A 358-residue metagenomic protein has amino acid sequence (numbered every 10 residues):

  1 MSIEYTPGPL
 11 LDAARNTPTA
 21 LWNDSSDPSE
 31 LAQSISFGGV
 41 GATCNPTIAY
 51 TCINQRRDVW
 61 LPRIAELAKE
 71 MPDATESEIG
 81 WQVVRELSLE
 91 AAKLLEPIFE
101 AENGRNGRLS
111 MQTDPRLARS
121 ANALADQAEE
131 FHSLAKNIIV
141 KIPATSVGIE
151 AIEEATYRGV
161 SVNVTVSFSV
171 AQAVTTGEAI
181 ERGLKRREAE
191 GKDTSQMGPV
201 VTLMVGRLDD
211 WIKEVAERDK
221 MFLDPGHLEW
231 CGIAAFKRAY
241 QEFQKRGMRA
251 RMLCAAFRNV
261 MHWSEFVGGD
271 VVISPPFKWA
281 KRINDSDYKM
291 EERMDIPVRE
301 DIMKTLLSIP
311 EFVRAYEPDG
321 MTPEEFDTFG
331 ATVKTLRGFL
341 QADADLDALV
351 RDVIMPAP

Functional and structural regions predicted by a protein language model:
M1-S29, Q33: N- or domain-start disorder-to-order transition segments that initiate the globular core
D12-N16, H132-I138, E154-V162, E242-R249: Short, surface-exposed connector motifs at secondary-structure boundaries
T19-S25, V40-C44, G107-T113, I138-I142 (+4 more regions): Hydrophobic faces of well-ordered beta-strands that scaffold small-molecule active sites in alpha/beta enzyme cores
L31, A128, I149-I152, A173 (+1 more regions): Generic hydrophobic/aromatic pocket-lining and core-packing "Φ" positions
G39, I48-T51, Q55-V147, A151-I152: Active-site beta->alpha loop and helix N-cap motifs at the rims of alpha/beta catalytic domains
R56-V84, G159-N163, R186, E214-E229: Glycine-rich tight-turn/loop motif centered on a GG-T
S161-E292: Catalytic alpha/beta core domains of metabolic enzymes, predominantly
E292-P358: C-terminal extensions of enzymes
